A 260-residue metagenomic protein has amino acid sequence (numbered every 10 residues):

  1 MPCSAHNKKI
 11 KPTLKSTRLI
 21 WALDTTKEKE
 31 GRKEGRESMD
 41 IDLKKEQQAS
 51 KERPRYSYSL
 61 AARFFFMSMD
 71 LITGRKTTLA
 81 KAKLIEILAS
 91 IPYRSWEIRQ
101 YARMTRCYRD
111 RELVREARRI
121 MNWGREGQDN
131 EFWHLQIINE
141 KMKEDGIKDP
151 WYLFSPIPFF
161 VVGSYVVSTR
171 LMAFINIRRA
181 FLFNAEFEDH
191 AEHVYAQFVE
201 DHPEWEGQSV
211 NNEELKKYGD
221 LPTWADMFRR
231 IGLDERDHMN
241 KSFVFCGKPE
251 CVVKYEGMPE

Functional and structural regions predicted by a protein language model:
C3, K9-E260: Non-heme di-metal
